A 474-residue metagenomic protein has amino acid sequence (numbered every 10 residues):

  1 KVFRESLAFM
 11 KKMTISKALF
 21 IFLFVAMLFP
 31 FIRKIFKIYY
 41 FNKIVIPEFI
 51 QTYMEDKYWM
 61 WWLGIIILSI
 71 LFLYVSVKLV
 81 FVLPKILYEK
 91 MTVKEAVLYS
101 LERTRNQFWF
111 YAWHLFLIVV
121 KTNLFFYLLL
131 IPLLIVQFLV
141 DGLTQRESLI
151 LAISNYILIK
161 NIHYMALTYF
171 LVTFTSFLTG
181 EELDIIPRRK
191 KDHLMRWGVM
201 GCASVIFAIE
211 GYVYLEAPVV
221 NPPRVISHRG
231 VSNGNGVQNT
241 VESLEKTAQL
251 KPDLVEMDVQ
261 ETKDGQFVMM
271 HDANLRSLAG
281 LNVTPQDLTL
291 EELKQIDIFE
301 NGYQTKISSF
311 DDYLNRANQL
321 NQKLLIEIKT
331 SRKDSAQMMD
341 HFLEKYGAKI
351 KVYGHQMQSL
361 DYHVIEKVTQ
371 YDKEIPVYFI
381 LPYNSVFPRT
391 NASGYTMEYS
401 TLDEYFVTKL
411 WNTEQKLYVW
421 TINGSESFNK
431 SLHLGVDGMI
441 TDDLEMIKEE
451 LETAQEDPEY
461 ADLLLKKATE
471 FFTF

Functional and structural regions predicted by a protein language model:
K1-P223: Hydrophobic alpha-helical membrane segments
E181-F474: Phosphate-group recognition and catalysis centered on beta-loop-alpha active-site segments
